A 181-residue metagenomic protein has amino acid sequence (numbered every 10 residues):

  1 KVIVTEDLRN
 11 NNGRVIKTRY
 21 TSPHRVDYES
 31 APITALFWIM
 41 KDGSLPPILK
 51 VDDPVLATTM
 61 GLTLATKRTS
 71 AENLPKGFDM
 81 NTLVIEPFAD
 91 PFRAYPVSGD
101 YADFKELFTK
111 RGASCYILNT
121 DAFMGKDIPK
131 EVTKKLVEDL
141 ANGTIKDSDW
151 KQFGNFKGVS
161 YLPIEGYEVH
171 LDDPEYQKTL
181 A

Functional and structural regions predicted by a protein language model:
K1-V2: Phosphate/diphosphate-binding loops
T5-A181: Conserved NTP phosphate-binding and transfer environment spanning the P-loop NTPase/kinase superfamily
